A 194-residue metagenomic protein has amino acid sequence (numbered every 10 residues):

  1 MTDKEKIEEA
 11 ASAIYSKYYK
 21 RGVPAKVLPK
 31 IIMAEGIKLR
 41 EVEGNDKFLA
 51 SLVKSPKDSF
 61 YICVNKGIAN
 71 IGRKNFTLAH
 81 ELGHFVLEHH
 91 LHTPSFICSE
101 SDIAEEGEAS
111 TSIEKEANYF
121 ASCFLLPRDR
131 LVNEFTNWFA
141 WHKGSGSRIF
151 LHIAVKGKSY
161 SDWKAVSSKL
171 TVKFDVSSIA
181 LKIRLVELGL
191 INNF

Functional and structural regions predicted by a protein language model:
M1-F194: Active-site hotspot residues in diverse enzymes, especially metal/ion-binding acidic/histidine motifs
